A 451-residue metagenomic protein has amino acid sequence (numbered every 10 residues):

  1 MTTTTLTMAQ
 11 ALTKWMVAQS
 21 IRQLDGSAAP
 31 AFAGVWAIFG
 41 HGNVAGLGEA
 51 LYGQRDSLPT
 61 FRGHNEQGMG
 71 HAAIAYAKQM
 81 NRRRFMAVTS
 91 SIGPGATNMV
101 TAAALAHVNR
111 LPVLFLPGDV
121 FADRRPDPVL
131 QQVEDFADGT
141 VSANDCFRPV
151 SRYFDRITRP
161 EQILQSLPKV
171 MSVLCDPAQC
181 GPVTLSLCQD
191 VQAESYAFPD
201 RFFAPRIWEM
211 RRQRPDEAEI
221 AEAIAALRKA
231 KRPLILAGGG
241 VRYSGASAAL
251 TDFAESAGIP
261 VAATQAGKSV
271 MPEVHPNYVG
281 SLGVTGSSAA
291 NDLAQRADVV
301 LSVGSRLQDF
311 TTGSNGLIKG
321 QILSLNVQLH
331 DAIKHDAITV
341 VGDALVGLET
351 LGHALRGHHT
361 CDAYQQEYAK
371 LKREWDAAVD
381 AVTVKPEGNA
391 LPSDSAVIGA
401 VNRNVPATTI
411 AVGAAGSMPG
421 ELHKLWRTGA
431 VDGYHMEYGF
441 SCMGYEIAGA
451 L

Functional and structural regions predicted by a protein language model:
T2, Q189-A218, E222, W375 (+1 more regions): Aromatic-enriched
A9-A31, A75-R83, V173-Q179, E219-L234 (+3 more regions): Glycine-rich phosphate/diphosphate-binding loops that line cofactor/substrate pockets in enzymes
V35-F39, F115-P117, S186, I259-Q265 (+1 more regions): Short internal beta-strands
V35-L47, K372-I447: Active-site diphosphate/adenylate-binding microenvironment
A45-P128, A289, R296-V299, G304-Q308 (+1 more regions): Thiamine diphosphate
A75-Q79, G239-L325, T428-L451: Glycine-rich, anion-gripping cofactor-binding loops and their flanking helix/strand elements in enzyme active sites
K78-S90, A96-P117, C146-R201, A226 (+5 more regions): Structural signature of the thiamine diphosphate
T158-E161, T184-S186, P199, K319 (+1 more regions): Phosphate/pyrophosphate-binding active-site segments
